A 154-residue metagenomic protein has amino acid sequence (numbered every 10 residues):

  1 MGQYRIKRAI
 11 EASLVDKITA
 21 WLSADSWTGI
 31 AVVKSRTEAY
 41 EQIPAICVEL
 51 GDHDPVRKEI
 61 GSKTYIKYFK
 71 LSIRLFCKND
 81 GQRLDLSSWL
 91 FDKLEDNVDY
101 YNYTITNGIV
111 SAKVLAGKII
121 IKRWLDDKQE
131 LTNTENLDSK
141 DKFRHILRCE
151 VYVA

Functional and structural regions predicted by a protein language model:
M1-G29, H53-A154: Charged, amphipathic alpha-helical segments and their flanking helix caps
V32-Q42: Short acidic low-complexity segments
E41-D52: A short, hydrophobic beta-strand-centered structural micro-motif
